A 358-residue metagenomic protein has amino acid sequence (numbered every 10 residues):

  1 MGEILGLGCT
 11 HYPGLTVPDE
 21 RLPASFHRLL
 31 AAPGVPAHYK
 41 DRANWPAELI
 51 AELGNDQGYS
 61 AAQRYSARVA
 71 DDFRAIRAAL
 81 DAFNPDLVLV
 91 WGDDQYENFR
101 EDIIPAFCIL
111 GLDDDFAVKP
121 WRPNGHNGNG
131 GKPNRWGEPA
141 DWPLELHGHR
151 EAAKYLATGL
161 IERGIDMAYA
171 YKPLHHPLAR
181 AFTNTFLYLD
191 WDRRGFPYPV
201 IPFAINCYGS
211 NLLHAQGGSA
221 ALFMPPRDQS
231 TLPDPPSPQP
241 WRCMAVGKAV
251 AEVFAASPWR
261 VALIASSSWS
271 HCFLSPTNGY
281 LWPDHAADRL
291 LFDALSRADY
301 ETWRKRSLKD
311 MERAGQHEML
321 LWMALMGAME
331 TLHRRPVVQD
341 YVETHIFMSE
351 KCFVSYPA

Functional and structural regions predicted by a protein language model:
M1-F83, C108-A245, A256, S275-A358: Flexible, D/E/H-enriched segments
D86-F99, K172-L178: Short, glycine/charge-rich beta-strand/loop segments that flank catalytic centers and engage negatively charged groups
D86-G92, F203, W259-W269: Beta-strand elements within well-structured catalytic alpha/beta cores of enzymes that handle phosphate/sulfate esters
Y96-N98, S270-F273: Short, active-site-adjacent cap segments at secondary-structure transitions
R100-L110: Glycine-rich loop at the start of a catalytic domain that most often binds anionic cofactors/ligands
Q239, E252-L263: Nuclease catalytic cores that cleave nucleic-acid phosphodiester bonds, predominantly acidic two-metal-ion
K248-A249: Internal active-site segments that recognize and position negatively charged phosphoryl groups and nucleotide moieties
